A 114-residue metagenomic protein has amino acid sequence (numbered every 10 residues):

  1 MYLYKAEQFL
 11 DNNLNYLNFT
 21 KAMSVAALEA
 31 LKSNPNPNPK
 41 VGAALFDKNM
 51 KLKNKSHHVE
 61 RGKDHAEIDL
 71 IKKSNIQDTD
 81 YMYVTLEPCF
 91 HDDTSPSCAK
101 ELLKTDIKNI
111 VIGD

Functional and structural regions predicted by a protein language model:
M1-N36, K48, D92-D114: Zinc-dependent deaminase
A22, P39, A66-E67: Short N-terminal amphipathic alpha-helix/helix-capping patch enriched in small hydrophobics with frequent Ser/Thr
N36-P39, Q77: Short helix-terminating capping/connector loops at secondary-structure junctions
P39-G42, K53: Short loop/turn microsegments at loop-to-beta-strand junctions
D47-D114: Zn2+-dependent cytidine deaminase-like catalytic core
